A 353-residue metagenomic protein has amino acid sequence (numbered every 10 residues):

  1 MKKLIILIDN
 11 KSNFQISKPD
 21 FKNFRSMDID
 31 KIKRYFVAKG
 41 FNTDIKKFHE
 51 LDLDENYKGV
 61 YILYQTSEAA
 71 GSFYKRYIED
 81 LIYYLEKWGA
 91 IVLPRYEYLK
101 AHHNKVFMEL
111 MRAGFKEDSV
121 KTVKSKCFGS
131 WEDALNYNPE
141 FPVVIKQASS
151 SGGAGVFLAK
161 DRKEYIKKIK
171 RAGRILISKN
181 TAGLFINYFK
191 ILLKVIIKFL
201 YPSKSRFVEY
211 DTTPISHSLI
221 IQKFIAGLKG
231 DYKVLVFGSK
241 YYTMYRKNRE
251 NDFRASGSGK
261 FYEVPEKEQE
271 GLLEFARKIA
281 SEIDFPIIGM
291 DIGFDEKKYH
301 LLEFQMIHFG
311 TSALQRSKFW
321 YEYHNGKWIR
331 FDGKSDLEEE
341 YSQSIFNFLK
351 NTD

Functional and structural regions predicted by a protein language model:
M1-I6: Extreme N-terminal starter segment of soluble prokaryotic enzymes
S12-N13, F21-N136: Conserved N-proximal alpha/beta basic substrate-recognition cap immediately N-terminal to, or forming the N-lobe
K47-F48, F285-K297: A short glycine-rich, hydrophobically flanked beta-strand micro-motif that places a catalytic Asp/Glu for divalent metal
M111-I169: Hydrophobic alpha-helical segments and helix pairs
F141, H217-L219, G230, F285-I288: Short beta-strand or tight-loop elements that sit immediately N-terminal to catalytic metal-binding acidic residues
V143, I220, Y242-T243, I288 (+1 more regions): Protein kinase-like catalytic core scaffold
K160-F275: Phosphate-binding site of ATP-dependent enzymes
Y262-K267, F294-D353: C-terminal active-site "lid" helix and adjoining low-complexity regulatory extension at the edge of ATP-using catalytic
